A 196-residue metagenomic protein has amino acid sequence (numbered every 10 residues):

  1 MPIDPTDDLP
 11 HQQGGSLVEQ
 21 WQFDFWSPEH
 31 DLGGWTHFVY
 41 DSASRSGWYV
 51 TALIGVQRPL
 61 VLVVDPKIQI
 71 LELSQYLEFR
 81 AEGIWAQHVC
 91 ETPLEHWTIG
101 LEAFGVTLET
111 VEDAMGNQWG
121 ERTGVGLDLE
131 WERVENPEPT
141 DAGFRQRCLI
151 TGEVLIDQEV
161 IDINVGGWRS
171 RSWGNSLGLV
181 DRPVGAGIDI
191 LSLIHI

Functional and structural regions predicted by a protein language model:
M1-I194: Structured soluble/peripheral alpha/beta segments that form catalytic or ligand/cofactor-binding pockets
